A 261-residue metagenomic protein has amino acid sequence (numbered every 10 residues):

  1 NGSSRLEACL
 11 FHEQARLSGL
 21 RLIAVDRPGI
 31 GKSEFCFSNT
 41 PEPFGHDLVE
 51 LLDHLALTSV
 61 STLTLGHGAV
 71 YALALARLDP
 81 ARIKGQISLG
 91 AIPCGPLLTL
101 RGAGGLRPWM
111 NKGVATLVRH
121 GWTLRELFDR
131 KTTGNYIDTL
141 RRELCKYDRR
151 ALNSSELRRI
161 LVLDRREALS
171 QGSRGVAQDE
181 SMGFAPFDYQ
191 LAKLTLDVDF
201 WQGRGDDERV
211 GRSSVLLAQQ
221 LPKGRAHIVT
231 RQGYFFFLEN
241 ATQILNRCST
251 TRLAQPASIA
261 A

Functional and structural regions predicted by a protein language model:
N1-E34: Conserved HGGG/HGGXW glycine-rich cap/lid loop of the alpha/beta-hydrolase fold
R27, A91, R231: Active-site loop/turn elements of alpha/beta-hydrolase fold enzymes, especially the short glycine-/histidine-rich
P43-S61: Conserved acidic catalytic loop of the alpha/beta-hydrolase fold
S59-G102: Conserved hydrolase catalytic core segment
L106-Q190: Alpha/beta-hydrolase
L194, F200-Q202: Short beta-strand/loop motif that positions the catalytic acidic residue of the alpha/beta-hydrolase fold
D207-S213: Conserved alpha/beta-hydrolase "acid-adjacent" motif
K223-A261: Catalytic active-site module of serine/aspartate enzymes centered on a nucleophile-bearing elbow/loop
